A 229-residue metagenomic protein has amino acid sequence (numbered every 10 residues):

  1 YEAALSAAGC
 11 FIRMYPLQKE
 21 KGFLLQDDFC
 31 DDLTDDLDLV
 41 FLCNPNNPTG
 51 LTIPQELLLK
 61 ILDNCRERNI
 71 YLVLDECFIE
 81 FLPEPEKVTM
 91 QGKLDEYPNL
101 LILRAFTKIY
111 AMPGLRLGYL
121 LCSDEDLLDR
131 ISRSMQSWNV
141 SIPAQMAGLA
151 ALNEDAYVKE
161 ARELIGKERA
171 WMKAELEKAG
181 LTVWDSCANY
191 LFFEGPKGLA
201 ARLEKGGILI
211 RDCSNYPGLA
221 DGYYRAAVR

Functional and structural regions predicted by a protein language model:
Y1-C10, W138: Substrate-binding/gating loop at the entrance of the active-site cleft, primarily in PLP-dependent aminotransferase-like
S6, F23-D36, P48-L72, E76-I109: Active-site pre-lysine segment of PLP-dependent enzymes
M14, L74, I102, I210-D212: Hydrophobic residues in well-ordered beta-strands that form the structural core
M14-P16, L39-N46, L72-E76, W184-S186: Short beta-strands and strand-loop turn motifs
K19, I165-G166, A170, A174-G207: Conserved PLP-binding catalytic core of the aspartate aminotransferase-like
N99-W184: PLP-dependent aminotransferase class I/II
S123, F192-P196, G206-R229: Conserved PLP-binding active-site segment of the aspartate aminotransferase-like
